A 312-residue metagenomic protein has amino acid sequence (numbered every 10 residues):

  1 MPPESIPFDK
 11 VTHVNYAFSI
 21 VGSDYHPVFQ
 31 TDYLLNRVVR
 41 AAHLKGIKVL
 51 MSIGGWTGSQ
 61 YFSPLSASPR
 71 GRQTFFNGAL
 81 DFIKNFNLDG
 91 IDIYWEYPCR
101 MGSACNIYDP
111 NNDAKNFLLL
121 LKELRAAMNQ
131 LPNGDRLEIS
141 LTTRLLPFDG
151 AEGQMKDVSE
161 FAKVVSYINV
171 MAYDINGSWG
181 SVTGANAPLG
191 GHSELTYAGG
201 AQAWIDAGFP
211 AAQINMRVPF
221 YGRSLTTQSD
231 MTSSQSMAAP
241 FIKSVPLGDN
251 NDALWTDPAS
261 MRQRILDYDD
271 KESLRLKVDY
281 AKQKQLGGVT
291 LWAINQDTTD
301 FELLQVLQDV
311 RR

Functional and structural regions predicted by a protein language model:
M1-I83, E123, L304: Glycan-recognition patch characteristic of GH18 chitinases/ENGases and related GlcNAc/peptidoglycan-binding proteins
M1-K10, A67-N85, P147-E160, A201 (+1 more regions): Short, acidic/polar
K10-T12, K45-V49, N87-D89, D135-L137 (+3 more regions): Short, well-ordered coil/turn segments that N-cap beta-strands
V11, N176, V218-Y280, D309-R312: Glycan-binding loop/region signatures in secreted carbohydrate-active enzymes
T12-S19, S52, Y94-E96, S166-N176: Non-cysteine beta-strand/loop elements that form the S-adenosyl-L-methionine
V14, M51, I93, L124 (+4 more regions): Conserved, mostly hydrophobic/aromatic
D24-Y33, N77, P98-I242: Substrate-binding surface in catalytic domains of secreted glycosidases
Y280, N295-R312: Aromatic-rich peripheral "rim/lid" segments of glycoside hydrolase catalytic domains that contact and position glycan
